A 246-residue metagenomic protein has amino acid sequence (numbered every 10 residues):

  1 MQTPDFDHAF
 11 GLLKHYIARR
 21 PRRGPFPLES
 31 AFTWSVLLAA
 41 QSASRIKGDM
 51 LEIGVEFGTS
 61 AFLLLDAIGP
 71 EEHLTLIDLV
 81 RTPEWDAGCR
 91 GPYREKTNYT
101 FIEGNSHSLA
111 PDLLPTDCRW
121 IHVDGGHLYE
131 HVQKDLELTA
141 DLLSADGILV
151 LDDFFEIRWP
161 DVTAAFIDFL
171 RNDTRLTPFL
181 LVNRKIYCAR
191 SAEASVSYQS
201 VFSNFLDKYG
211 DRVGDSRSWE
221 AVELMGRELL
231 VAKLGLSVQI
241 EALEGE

Functional and structural regions predicted by a protein language model:
Q2-A31, S35-E246: S-adenosylmethionine/decaboxylated-SAM
